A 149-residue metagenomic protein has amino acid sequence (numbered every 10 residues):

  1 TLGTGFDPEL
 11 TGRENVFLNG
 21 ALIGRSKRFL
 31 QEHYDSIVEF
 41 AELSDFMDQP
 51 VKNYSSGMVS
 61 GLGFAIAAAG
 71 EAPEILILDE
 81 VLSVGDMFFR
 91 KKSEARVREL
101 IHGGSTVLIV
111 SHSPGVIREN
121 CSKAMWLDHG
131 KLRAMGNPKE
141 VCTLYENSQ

Functional and structural regions predicted by a protein language model:
F17, F29-F46, A65: Conserved ABC ATPase "signature" region
P50-Y54: Conserved ABC ATPase signature
G57-L76: GG-anchored amphipathic helix commonly corresponding to the ABC/SMC/Rad50 NBD signature/C-loop
R90-H102: Helical segment within the ABC ATPase nucleotide-binding domain
S111-H112: H-loop/switch region of ABC-family ATPase nucleotide-binding domains
I117-E119: A short, surface-exposed alpha-helical micro-motif characterized by mixed small hydrophobic and charged/polar residues
K131-Q149: Conserved beta-strand-loop-alpha-helix hinge in the C-terminal portion of ABC ATPase nucleotide-binding domains
